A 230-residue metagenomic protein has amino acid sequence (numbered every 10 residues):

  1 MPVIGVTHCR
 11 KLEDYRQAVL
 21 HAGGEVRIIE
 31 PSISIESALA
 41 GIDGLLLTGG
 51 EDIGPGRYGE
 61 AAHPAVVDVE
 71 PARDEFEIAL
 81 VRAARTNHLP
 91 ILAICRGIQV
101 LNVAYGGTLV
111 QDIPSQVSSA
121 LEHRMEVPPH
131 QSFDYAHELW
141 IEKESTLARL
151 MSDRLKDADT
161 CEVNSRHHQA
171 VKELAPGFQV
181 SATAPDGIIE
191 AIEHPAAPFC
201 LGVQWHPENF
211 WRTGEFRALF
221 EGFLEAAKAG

Functional and structural regions predicted by a protein language model:
M1-L92, N102-V110, P114-L155, D159-E162 (+5 more regions): N-terminal beta1-alpha1 cap of cysteine-dependent amidohydrolase-like domains
C95: Conserved G/P- and acidic residue-centered "switch" motifs that form tight phosphate/ATP-binding loops in soluble
I98: The feature captures the ABC ATPase H-loop/switch
L201-V203: Residue-level marker for buried hydrophobic side chains located in beta-strands that build the well-ordered beta-sheet
